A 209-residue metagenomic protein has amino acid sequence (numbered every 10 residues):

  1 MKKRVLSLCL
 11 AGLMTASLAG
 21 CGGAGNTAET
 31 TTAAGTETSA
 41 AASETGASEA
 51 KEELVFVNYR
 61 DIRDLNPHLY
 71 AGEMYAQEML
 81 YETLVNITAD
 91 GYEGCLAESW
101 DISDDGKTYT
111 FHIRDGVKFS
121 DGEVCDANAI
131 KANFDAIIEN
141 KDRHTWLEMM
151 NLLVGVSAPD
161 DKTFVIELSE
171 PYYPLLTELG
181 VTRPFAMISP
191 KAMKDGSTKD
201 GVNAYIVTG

Functional and structural regions predicted by a protein language model:
M1-V5, C9-L10: Positively charged n-region of N-terminal signal peptides that target proteins for export
L13-L18: Hydrophobic core
A19-A33: Bacterial lipoprotein signal-peptidase II cleavage site
S39-V55: Immediate post-signal peptide segment of exported/extracytoplasmic ligand-binding proteins
V57-D104, D135: N-terminal lobe/hinge region of extracytoplasmic solute-binding protein
M79, C95, C125, A129-A136 (+2 more regions): Extracytoplasmic/secreted proteins, especially bacterial periplasmic and envelope-associated proteins
S99-R143, P159, V165: Aromatic- and charge-enriched surface segment that lines or borders ligand/interaction sites
E148-D195: Surface-exposed binding/hinge segments that line and control ligand-binding clefts or catalytic entry sites
